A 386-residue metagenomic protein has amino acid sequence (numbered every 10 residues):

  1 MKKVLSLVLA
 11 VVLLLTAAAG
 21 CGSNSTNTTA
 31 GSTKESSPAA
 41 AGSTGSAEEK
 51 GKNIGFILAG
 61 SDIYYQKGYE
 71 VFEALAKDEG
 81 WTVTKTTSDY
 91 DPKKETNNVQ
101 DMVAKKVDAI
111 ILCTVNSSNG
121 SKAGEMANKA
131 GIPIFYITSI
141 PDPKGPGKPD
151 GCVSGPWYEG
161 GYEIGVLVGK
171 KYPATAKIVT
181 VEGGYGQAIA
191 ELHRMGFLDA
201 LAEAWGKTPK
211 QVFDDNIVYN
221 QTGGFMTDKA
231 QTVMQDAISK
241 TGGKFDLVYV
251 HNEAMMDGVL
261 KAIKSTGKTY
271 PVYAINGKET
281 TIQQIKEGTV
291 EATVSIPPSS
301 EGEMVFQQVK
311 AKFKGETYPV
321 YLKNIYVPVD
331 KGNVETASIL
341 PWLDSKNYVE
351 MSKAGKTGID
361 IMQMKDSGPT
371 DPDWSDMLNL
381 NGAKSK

Functional and structural regions predicted by a protein language model:
M1-L9: Positively charged n-region of N-terminal signal peptides that target proteins for export
T16-G20: C-terminal motif of bacterial Sec signal peptides marking the signal peptidase cleavage site
C21-K386: A residue-level marker of the well-folded mature domains of exported/periplasmic proteins
